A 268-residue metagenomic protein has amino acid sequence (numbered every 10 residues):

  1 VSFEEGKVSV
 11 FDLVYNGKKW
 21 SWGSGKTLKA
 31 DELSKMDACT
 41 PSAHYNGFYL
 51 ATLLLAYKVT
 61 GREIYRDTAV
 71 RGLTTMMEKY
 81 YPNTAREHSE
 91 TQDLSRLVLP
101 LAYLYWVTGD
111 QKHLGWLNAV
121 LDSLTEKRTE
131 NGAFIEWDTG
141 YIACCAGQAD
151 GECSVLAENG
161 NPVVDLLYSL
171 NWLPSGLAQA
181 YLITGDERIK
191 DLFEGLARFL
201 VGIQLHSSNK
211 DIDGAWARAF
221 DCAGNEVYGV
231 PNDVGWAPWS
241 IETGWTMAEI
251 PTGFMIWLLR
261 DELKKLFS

Functional and structural regions predicted by a protein language model:
V1-S268: Glycan-recognition and catalytic cores of secretory/periplasmic carbohydrate-active enzymes
